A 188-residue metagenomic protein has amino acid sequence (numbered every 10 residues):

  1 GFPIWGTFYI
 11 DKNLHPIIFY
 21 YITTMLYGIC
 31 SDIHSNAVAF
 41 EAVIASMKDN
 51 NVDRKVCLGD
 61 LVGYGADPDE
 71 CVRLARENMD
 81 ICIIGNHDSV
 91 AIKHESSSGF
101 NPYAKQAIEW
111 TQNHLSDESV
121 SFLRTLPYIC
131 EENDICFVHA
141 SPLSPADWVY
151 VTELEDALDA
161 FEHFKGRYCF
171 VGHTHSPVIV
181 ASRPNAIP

Functional and structural regions predicted by a protein language model:
I18-D80: N-terminal active-site segment of His-dependent metallophosphoesterases
C30-S31, K55-D60, C82-N86, V138 (+1 more regions): Active-site neighborhood of phospho(di)ester-bond hydrolases with catalytic His/Asp-centered motifs
H34-A39, G63-G65, S89-I92, L143-P145 (+1 more regions): Active-site environment of divalent metal-dependent phosphoester hydrolases
C71-V138, S144-K165: Active-site neighborhood of divalent metal-dependent phosphoester bond hydrolases
V151-P188: Conserved beta-sheet core of the metallophosphoesterase superfamily
